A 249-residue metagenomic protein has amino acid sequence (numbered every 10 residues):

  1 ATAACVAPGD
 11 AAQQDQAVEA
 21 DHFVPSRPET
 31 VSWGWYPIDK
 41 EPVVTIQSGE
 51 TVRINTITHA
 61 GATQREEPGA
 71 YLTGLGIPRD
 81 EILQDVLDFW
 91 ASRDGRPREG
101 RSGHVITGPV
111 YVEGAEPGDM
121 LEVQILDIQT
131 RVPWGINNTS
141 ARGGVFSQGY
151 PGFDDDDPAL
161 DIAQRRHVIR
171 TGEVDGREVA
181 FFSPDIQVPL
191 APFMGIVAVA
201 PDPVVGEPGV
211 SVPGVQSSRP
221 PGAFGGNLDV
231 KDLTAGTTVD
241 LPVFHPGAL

Functional and structural regions predicted by a protein language model:
C5-P8: N-terminal Sec signal peptide cleavage junction
H22-E99: N-terminal, Lys/Arg-enriched amphipathic/low-complexity engagement segments that precede the first folded domain
I54, M120-V123, L241: A generic structural signal for residues embedded in beta-strands
H59-Y71, I128-T139, G247-L249: Short, Lys/Arg- and Gly-enriched loop/turn segments at beta-strand edges
E99-V105, P109-Y111, Q124-L233: Intrinsically disordered, low-complexity linker/loop segments enriched in Gly/Pro and charged/polar residues
F224, A235-V243: Long, compositionally biased low-complexity segments
